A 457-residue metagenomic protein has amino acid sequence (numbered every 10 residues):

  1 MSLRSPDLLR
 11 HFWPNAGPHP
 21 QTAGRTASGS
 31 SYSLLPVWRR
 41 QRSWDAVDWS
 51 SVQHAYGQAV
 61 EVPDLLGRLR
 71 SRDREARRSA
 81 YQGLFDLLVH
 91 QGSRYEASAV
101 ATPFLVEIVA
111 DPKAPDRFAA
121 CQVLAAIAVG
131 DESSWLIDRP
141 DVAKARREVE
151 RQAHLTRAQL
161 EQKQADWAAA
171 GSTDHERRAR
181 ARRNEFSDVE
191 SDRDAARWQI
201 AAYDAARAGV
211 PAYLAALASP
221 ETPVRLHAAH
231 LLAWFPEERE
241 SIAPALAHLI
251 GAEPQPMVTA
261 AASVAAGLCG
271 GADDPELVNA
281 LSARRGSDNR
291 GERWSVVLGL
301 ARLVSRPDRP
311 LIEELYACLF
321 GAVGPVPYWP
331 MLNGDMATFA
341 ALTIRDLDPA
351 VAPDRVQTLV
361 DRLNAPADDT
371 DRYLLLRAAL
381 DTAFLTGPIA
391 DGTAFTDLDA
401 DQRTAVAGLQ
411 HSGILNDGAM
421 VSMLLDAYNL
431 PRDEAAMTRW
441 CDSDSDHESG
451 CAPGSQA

Functional and structural regions predicted by a protein language model:
M1-Q58: Extreme N-terminal leader/anchor segments
F12, A114, C121, A126-Y213 (+3 more regions): Acidic, serine/threonine- and proline-enriched intrinsically disordered linkers and terminal tails in large eukaryotic
L35-W44, R74-F85, R182-S191: HEAT-repeat alpha-solenoid elements in large eukaryotic scaffold proteins
D45-G57, R78-E96, A119-V129, R193-Y203 (+5 more regions): Structural detector for internal amphipathic alpha-helices that build alpha-solenoid repeat scaffolds
A59-L66, Y95-I108, S133-I137, A206-A216 (+5 more regions): Amphipathic alpha-helical scaffolding segments comprising HEAT/armadillo-like alpha-solenoid repeats
R72-D73, P112-F118, V189, P220-T222 (+5 more regions): Short inter-helical turns and helix N-cap capping residues of alpha-solenoid HEAT/ARM repeat scaffolds
A169-Y203, A212-L300, I312-E313: Solenoidal tandem-repeat scaffolds enriched in leucines and small polar residues
G270-A457: Extended, charged low-complexity segments that frequently continue into or abut oligomerization scaffolds
